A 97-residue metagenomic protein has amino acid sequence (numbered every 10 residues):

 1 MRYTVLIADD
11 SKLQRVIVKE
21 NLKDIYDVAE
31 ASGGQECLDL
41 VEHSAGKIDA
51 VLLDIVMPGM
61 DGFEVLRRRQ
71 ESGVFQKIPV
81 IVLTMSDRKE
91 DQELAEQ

Functional and structural regions predicted by a protein language model:
R2, G46-D49, V74-P79: His-Asp phosphorelay/catalytic-motif detector in bacterial-type signaling
K12-E30, Q97: Two-component/phosphorelay signaling modules centered on CheY-like receiver
E30-A50: Acidic, metal-coordinating helix/loop segments flanking the phosphotransfer/catalytic sites of two-component signaling
M57: Receiver (REC) domain active-site loop signature in two-component systems and cognate sites in sensor histidine kinases
D87-E90: Conserved phosphotransfer active-site motifs of two-component signaling proteins, especially the receiver
